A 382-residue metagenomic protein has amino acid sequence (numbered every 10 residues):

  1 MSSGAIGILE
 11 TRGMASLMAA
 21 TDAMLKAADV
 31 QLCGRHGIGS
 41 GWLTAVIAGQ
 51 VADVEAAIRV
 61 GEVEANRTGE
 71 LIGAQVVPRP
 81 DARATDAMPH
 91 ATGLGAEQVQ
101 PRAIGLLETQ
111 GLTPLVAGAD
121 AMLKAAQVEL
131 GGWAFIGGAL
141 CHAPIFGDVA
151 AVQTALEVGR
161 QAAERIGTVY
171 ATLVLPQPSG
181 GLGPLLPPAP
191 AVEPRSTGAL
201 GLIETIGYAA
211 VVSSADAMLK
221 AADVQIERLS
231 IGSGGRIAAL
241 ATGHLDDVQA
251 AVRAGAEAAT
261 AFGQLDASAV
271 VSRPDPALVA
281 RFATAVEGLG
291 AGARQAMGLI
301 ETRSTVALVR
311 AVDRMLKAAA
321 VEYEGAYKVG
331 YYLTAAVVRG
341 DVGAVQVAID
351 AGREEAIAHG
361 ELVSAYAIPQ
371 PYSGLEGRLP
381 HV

Functional and structural regions predicted by a protein language model:
S2-R12, E97-Q110, P194-I206, G290-R303: Short glycine-/aliphatic-rich beta-strand segments at the starts of folded cytosolic domains
I8-L9, L25, L32, I47 (+17 more regions): Fold-core signature of tandem repeat domains
A15-A27, T113-A125, A209-A221, V306-A318: Short amphipathic alpha-helix segments
A28-D29, E62-L71, A126-Q127, R160-V169 (+4 more regions): A common structural junction motif
V30-R35, V128-W133, V224-L229, V321-A326 (+1 more regions): A short linear hydrophobic-aromatic micro-motif
G41-W42, A74-A87, A139-L140, T172-L185 (+4 more regions): Short proline/glycine- and acidic-rich turn/helix-capping motifs at secondary-structure junctions
A48-V54, F146-V152, T242-V248, R339-V345: Helix N-cap motif at beta-to-alpha junctions
R83-V99, G181-S196, A277-R294, G374-V382: Short, low-order "capping/linker" segments at domain edges
